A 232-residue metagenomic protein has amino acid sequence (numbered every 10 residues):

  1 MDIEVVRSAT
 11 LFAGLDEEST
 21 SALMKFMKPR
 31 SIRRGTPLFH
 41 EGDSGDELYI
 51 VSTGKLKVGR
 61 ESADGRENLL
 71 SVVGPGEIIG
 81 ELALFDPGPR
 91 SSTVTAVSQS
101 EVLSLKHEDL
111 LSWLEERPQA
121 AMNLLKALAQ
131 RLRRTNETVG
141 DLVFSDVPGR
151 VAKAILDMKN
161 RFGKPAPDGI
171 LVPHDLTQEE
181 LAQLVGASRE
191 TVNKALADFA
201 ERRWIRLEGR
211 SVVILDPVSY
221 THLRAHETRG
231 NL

Functional and structural regions predicted by a protein language model:
M1-R34, A83-L84: Cyclic nucleotide-binding regulatory module and flanking cytosolic helices
L11, T36-Q99: Cyclic nucleotide-binding regulatory domains
T20, S71-R133: Cyclic-nucleotide recognition modules
L48, L70, V102-L103, P173 (+2 more regions): A residue-level structural signature of the nucleotidyltransferase/glycosyltransferase Rossmann-like core
T53, E77, E108-D109, Q130 (+3 more regions): Alpha-helix/helix-capping structural signal
V147, M158-R224: Phosphate-/nucleic-acid-contacting segments
P148-A152: Short, leucine-enriched amphipathic alpha-helices that occur as contiguous helical runs
H222, R229-L232: Single conserved hydrophobic/aromatic residue that forms the stacking wall/gate of nucleotide- or nucleobase-binding
